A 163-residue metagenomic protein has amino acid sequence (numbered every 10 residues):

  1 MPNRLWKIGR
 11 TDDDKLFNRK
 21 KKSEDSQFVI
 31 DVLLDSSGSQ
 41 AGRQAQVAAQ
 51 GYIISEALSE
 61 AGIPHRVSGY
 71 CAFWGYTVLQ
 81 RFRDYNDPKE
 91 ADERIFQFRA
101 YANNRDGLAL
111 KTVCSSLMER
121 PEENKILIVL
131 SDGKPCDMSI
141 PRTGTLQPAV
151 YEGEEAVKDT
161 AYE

Functional and structural regions predicted by a protein language model:
M1-E163: Acidic, glycine-rich A-domain
